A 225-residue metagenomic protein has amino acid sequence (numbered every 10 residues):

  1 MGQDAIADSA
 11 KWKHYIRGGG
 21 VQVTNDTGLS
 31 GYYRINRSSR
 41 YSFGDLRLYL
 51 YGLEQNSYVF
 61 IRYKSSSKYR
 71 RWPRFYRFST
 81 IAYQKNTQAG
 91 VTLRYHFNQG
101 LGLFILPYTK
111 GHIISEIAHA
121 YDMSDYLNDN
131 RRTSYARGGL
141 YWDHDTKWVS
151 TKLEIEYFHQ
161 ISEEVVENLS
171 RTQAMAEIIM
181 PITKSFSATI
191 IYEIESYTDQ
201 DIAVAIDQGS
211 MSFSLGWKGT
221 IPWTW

Functional and structural regions predicted by a protein language model:
M1-E54, Y69, Q99, G219-W225: Outer-membrane beta-barrel initiation region
A10-H14, R40-G44, P73-R77, V91 (+5 more regions): Outer-envelope beta-barrel architecture signal
W12, N25-G31, S57-I61, V91-F97 (+4 more regions): Residues that define the transmembrane beta-barrel architecture of outer-membrane proteins
I16-Q22, L46-L50, S65, S79-Y83 (+4 more regions): Transmembrane beta-barrel strands of outer-membrane/channel proteins
G31-I35, Y63-S67, Q99, G138-L140 (+2 more regions): Membrane-embedded beta-strands of outer-membrane beta-barrel proteins, especially the hydrophobic/small aromatic
S38-S42, K68-R74, Q84-N86, L106-K110 (+3 more regions): Outer-membrane beta-barrel channels and translocator barrels
I114-S187, E193-E195: Outer-membrane beta-barrel transmembrane domain signature
M180, D207-W225: Outer-membrane beta-barrel "beta-signal"
